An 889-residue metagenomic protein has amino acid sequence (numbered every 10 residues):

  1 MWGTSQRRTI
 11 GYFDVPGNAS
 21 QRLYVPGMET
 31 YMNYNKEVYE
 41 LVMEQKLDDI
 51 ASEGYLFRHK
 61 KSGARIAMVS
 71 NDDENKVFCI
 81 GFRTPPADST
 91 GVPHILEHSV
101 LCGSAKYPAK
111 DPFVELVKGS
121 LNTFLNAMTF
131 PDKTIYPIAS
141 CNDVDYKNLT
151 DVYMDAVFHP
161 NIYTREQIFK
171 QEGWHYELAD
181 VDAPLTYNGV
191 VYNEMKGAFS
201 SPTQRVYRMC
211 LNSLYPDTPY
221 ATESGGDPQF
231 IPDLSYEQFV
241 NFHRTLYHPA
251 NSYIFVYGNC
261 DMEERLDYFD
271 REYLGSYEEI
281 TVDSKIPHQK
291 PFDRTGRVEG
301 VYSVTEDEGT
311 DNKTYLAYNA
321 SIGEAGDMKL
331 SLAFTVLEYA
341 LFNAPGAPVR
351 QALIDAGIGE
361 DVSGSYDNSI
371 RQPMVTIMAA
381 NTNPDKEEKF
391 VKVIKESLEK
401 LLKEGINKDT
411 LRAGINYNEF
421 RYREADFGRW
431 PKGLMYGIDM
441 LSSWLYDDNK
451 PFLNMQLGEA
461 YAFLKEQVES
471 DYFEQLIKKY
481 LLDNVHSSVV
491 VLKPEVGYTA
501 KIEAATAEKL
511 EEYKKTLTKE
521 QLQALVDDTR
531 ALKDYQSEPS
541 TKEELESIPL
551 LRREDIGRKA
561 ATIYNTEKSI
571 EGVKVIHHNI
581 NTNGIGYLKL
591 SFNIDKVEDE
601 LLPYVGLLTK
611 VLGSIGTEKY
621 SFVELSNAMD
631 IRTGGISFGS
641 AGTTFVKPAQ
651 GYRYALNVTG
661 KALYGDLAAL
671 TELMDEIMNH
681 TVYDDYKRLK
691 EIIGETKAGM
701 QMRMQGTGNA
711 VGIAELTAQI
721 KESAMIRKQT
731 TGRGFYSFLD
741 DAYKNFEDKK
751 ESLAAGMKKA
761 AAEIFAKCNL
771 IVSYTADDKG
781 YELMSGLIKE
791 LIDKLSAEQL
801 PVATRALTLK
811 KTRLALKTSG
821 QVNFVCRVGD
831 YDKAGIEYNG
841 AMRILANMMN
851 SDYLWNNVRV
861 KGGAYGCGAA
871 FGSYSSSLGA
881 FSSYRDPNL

Functional and structural regions predicted by a protein language model:
L23-V77: Non-catalytic terminal extensions that flank enzyme cores
S70-D72, C79-G81, Y192, K196-S200 (+10 more regions): His/Glu-based metal-binding/catalytic segments typifying zinc-dependent metallopeptidases
N75-P85, D111-H159, E166-E177, Q204-Q229 (+9 more regions): M16 family metallopeptidases and their MPP-like homologs
V92, L96-V100, L608: Active-site His/Glu-centered metal-binding helix of metallohydrolases
C102-G103, G226, F230-S252: A conserved hydrophobic secondary-structure block that centers on an alpha-helix together with its immediately flanking
N188, V240-E272, A754-I788: Non-catalytic, conformational "gating/processing" segments within enzyme and secreted inhibitor domains
V468-K509: Extended, domain-scale alpha-helical bundle/helix-rich regions
